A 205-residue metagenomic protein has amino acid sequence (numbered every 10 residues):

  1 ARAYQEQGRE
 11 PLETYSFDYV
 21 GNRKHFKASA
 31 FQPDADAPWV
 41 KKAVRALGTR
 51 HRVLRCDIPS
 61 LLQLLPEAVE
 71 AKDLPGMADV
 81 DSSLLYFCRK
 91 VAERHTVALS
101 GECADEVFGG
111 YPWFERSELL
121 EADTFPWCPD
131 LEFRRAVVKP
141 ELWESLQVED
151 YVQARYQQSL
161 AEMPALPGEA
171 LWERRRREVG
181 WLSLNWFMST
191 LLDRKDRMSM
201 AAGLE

Functional and structural regions predicted by a protein language model:
A1-G168, W172-R175, R194-E205: ATP-dependent adenylate-handling active sites, centered on carboxylate activation for C-N bond formation
L65-V69, L182-M188: Short alpha-helical scaffolding segments that buttress acidic/His motifs in well-ordered protein cores
E178-V179: Surface-exposed fibrous attachment elements
L184-M198: Short Ser/Thr-interspersed hydrophobic loop/turn segments at strand-loop and sheet-helix junctions that line or gate
